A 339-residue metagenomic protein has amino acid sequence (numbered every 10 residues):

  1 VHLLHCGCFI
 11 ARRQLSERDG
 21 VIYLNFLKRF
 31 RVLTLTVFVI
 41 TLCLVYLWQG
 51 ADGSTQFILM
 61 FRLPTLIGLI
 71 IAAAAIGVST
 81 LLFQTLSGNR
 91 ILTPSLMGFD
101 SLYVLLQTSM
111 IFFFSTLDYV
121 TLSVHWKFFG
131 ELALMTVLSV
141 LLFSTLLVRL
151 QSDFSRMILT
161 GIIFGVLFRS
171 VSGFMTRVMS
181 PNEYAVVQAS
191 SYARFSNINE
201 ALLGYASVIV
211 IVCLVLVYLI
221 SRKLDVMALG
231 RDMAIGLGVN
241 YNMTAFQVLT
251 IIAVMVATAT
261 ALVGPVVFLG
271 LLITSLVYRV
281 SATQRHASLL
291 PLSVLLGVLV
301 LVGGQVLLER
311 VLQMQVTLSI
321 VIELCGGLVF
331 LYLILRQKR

Functional and structural regions predicted by a protein language model:
L4, F9-R339: Alpha-helical transmembrane segments in inner-membrane proteins
